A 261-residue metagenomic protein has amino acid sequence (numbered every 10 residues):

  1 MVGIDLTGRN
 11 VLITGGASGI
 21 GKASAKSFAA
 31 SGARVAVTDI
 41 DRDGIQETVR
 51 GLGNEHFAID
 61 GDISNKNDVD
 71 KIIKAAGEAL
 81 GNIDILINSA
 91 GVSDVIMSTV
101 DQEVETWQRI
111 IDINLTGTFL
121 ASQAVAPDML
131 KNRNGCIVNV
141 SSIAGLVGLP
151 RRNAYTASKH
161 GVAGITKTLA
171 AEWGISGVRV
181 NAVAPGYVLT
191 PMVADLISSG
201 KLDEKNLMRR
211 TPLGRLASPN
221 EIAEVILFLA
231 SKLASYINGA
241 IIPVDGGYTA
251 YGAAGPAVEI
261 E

Functional and structural regions predicted by a protein language model:
V2, I96, V147, N238-E261: Short C-terminal tail/terminal secondary-structure segment of NAD(P)H-dependent dehydrogenase/reductase domains
G3-A36: Canonical Rossmann dinucleotide-binding motif of NAD(H)/NADP(H)-dependent dehydrogenases/reductases, specifically
L80, F119-S122, R179, R215-V244 (+1 more regions): C-terminal substrate-recognition "lid" of short-chain dehydrogenase/reductases
M97-T99, E103-I111, L207: Substrate-binding pocket helix/loop in short-chain dehydrogenase/reductase
S122, S158, T166: Active-site helix of classical SDR
P127, A171-I175, S235: Alpha-helical segment proximal to the catalytic Tyr-Lys
S142: Residue(s) in the substrate-gating loop at a strand-loop-helix junction that position the organic substrate next
